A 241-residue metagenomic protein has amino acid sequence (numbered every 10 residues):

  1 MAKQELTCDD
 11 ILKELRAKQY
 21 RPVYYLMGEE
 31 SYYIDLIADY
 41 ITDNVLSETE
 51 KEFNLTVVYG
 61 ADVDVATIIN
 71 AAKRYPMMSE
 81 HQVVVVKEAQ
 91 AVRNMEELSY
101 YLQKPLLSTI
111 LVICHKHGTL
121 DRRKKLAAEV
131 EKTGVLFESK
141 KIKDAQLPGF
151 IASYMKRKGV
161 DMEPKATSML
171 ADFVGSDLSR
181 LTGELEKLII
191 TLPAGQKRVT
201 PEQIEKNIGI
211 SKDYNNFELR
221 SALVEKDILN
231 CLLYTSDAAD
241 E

Functional and structural regions predicted by a protein language model:
M1-S236: Conserved beta/loop motifs at nucleotide-recognition and modification sites
D237-E241: A short, hydrophobic C-terminal helix/tail in secreted or cell-surface proteins
